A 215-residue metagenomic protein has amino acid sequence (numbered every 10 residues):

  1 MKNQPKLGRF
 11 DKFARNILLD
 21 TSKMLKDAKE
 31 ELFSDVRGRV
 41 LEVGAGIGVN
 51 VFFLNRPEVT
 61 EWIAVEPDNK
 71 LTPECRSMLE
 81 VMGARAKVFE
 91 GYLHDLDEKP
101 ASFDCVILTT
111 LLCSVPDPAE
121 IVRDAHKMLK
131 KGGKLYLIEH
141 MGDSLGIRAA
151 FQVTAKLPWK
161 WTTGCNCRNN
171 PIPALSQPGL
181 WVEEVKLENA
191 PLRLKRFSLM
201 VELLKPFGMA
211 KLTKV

Functional and structural regions predicted by a protein language model:
L19-R39, V49-F53: Conserved alpha-helix/loop element of class I SAM-dependent methyltransferases that forms part of the SAM/SAH-binding
L41-D95: Class I SAM-dependent methyltransferase SAM/SAH-binding core
H94-V106: A short acidic, Gly/Pro-enriched loop at the edge of an enzyme's catalytic core that lines a small-molecule cofactor
C105-D117: A short SAM/SAH-binding and catalytic strip from SAM-dependent methyltransferases
A119-K131: A short glycine-rich, Lys/Arg-flanked "PGG" loop and its adjoining helix->strand segment in the class I
G132-H140: Conserved beta-strand signature within the Rossmann-like core of class I S-adenosyl-L-methionine
T163-G179: Short alpha-helix
L187-V215: Core SAM-dependent methyltransferase catalytic element
